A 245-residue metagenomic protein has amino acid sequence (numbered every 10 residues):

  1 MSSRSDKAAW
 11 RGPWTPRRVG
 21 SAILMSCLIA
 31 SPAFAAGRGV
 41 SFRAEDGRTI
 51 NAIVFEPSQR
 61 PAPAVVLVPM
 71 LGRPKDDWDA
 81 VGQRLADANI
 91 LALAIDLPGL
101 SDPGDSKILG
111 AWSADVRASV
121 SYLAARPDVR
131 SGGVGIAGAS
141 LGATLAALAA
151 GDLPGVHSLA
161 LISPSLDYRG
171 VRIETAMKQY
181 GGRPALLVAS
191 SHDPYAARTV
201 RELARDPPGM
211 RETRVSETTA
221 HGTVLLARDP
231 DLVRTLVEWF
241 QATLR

Functional and structural regions predicted by a protein language model:
F34-P57: N-terminal cap/lid segment of alpha/beta-hydrolase-fold proteins
A62-M70: Short beta-strand element of the alpha/beta-hydrolase
L71-G82: The serine-hydrolase catalytic nucleophile loop
L85-D102: Conserved alpha/beta-hydrolase
K107-P127: Alpha/beta-hydrolase active-site loop
Y122-D128, G132-G182: Primarily recognizes the serine-hydrolase "nucleophile elbow" in alpha/beta-hydrolase and SGNH/GDSL folds
S158, S165-V215: The feature captures the conserved acid-bearing segment of alpha/beta-hydrolase catalytic domains
T219-D229: Catalytic histidine-centered segment of alpha/beta-hydrolase-like enzymes
